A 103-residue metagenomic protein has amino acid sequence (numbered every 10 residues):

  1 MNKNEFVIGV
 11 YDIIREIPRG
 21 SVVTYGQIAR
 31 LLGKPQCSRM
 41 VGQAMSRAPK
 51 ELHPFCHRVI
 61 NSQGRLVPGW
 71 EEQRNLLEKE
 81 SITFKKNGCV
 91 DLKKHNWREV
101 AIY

Functional and structural regions predicted by a protein language model:
M1-Y103: Nucleic acid-binding interface residues in structured DNA/RNA-binding domains, emphasizing the DNA-engaging scaffolds
